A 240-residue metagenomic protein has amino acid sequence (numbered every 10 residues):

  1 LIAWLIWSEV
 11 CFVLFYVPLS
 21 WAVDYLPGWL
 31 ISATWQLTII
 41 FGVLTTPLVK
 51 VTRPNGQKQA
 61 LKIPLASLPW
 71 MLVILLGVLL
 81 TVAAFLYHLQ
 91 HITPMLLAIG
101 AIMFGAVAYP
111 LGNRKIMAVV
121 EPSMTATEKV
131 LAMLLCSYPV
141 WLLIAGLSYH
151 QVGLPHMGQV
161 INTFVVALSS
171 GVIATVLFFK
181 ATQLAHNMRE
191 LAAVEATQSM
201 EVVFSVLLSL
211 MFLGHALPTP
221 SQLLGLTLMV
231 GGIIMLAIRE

Functional and structural regions predicted by a protein language model:
L1, A83-A108, H150-V165, P218-T227: Juxtamembrane helix-entry segments on the extracytoplasmic side of multipass membrane proteins
L1-W35, L80, S169-M188: Specific transmembrane alpha-helical segments of multi-pass solute transporters/efflux pumps, especially DMT/EamA
E9, V13, V17, I39-L44 (+6 more regions): Hydrophobic/small/kink-forming positions within alpha-helical transmembrane segments of polytopic membrane proteins
L14-V23, L76-Q90, S137-V152, V202-P218: Hydrophobic alpha-helical transmembrane segments in multi-pass integral membrane proteins
L30-L37, V119-S137, G171-M211, R239: Helix-helix packing/entry segments at the starts of transmembrane helices
I39-S67, A185, E190, E201-L223: C-terminal transmembrane-helix exit sites in multi-pass transporters
V43-P47, K62-F85, P220-E240: Hydrophobic transmembrane alpha-helices of multi-pass small-molecule transport proteins
S67-G77, L97-A101, I116, V120-V172 (+2 more regions): Hydrophobic alpha-helical transmembrane segments of multi-pass integral membrane proteins, especially transporters
